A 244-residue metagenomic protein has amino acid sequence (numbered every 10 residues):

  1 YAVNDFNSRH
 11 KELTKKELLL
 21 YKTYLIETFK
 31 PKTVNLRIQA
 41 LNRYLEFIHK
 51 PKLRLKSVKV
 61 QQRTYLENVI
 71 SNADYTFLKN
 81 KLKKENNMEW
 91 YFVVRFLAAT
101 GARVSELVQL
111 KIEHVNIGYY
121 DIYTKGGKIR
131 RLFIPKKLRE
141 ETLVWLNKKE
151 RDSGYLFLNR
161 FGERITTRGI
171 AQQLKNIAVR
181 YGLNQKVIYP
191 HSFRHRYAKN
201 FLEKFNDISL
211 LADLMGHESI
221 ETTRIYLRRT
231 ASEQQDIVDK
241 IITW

Functional and structural regions predicted by a protein language model:
Y1-W244: Conserved catalytic core of the tyrosine transesterase superfamily
